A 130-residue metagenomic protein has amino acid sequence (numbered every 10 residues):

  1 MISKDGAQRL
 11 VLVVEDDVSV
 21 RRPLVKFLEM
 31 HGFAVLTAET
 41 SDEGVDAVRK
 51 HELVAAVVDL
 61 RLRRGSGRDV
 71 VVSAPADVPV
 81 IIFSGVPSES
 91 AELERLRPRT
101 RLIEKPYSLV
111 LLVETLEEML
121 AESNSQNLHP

Functional and structural regions predicted by a protein language model:
M1-L12, S108-P130: Non-catalytic signal-transmission and effector/linker regions of two-component phosphorelay proteins
L12, T37-A55, V113: Acidic, metal-coordinating helix/loop segments flanking the phosphotransfer/catalytic sites of two-component signaling
E15: Conserved acidic carboxylate
V18-L36: Two-component/phosphorelay signaling modules centered on CheY-like receiver
R49-H51, V72-P79, E89, R95: Conserved phosphotransfer cores of two-component systems
V58-A74, P87: Conserved phosphotransfer microenvironments
F83-S84: Hydrophobic/aromatic residues positioned on beta-strands within the core alpha/beta folds
K105: A Lys-centered signature of the CheY-like receiver
